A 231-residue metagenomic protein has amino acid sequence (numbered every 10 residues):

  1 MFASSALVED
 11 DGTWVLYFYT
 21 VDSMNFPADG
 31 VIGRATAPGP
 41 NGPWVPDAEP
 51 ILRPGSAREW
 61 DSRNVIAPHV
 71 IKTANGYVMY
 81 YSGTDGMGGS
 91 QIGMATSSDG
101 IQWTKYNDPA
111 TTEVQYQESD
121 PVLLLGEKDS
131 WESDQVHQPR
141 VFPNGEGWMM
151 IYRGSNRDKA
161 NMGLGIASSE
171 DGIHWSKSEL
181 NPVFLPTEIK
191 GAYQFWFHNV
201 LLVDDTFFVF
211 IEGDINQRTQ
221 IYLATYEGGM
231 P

Functional and structural regions predicted by a protein language model:
M1-P231: Carbohydrate-active catalytic/glycan-binding domains of CAZyme proteins, especially the secreted or lumenal ectodomains
